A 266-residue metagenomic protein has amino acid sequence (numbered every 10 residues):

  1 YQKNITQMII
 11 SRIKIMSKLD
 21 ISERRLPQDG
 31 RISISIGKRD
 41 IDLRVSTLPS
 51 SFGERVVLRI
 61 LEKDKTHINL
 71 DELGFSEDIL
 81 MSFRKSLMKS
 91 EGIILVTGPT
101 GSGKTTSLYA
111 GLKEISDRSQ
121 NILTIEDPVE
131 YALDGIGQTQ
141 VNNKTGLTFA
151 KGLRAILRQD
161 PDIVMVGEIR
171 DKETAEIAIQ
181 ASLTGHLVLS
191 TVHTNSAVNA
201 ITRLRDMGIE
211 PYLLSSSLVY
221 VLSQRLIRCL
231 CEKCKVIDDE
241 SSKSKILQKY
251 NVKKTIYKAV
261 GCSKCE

Functional and structural regions predicted by a protein language model:
Y1-E266: Short, flexible helix-loop junctions that flank or precede catalytic/ligand sites
